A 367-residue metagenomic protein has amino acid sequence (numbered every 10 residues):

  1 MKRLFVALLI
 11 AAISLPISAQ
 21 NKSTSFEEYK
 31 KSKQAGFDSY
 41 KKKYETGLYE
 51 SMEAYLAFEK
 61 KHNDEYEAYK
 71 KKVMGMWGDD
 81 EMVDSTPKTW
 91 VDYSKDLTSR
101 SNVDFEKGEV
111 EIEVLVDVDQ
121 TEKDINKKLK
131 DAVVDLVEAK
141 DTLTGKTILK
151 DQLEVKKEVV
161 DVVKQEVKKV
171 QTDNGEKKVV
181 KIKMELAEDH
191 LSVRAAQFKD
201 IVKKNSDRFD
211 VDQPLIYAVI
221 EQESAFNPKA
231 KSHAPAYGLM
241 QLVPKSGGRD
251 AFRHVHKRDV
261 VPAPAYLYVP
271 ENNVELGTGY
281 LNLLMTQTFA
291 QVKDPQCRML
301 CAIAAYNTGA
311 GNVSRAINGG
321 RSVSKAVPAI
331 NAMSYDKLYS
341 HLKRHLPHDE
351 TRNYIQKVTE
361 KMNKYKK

Functional and structural regions predicted by a protein language model:
L4, A19-E221, T286, V292 (+2 more regions): Cell-wall glycan-active module
I10-S18: Hydrophobic h-region of N-terminal signal peptides that target proteins for export in Gram-negative bacteria
H190-V193, P264-V274, D349-E350: Active-site metal-coordination segments of metallo-dependent hydrolases
D210-A234, L242-V243, G277-T278, A302-N307 (+1 more regions): Short, functionally critical alpha-helical segments immediately adjacent to catalytic or ligand/cofactor-binding
K229-S232, F252, R315-G319: Short, solvent-exposed loop/turn and secondary-structure capping segments
H233-V261, N272-M285, I330-M333, V358: Substrate-binding/active-site groove segments that recognize and process beta-1,4-linked N-acetyl-hexosamine
N273-S322: Catalytic and binding regions of secreted/periplasmic enzymes and modules that target cell-wall glycans
